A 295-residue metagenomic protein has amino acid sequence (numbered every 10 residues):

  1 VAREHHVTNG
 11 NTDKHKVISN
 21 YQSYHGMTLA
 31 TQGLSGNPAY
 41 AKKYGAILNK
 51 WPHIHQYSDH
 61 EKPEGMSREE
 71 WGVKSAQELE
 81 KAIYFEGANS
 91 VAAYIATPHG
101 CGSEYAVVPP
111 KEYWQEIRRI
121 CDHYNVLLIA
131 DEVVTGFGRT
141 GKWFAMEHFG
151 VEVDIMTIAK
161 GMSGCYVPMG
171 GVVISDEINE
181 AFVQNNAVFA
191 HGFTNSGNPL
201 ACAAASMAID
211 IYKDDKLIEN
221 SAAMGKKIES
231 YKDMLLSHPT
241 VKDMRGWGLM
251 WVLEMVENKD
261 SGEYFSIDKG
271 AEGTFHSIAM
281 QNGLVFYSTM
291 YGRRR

Functional and structural regions predicted by a protein language model:
V1-R295: Conserved N-terminal phosphate-binding loop of PLP-dependent enzymes in the Aspartate aminotransferase
